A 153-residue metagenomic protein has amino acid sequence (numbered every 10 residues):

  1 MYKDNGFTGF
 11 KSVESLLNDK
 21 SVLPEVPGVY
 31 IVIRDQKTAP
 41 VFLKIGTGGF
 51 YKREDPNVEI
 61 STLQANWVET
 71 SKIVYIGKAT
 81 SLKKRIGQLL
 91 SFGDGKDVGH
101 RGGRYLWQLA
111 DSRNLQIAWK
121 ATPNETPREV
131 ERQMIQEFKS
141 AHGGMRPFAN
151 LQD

Functional and structural regions predicted by a protein language model:
M1-K84, I117-I135, L151-D153: GIY-YIG nuclease catalytic motif and its immediate N-terminal context
D35, A39, G102-Y105, G143 (+1 more regions): Positively charged, low-complexity intrinsically disordered regions
Q64, V68, G87, W107-A110 (+1 more regions): Generic, ordered loop/turn and secondary-structure boundary motif
S81, D97-H100, H142: General helical secondary-structure elements
G87-L115: Aromatic- and Lys/Arg-enriched surface recognition patch
L89-F92, E137, A141: Mid-sequence acidic-hydrophobic segments that form the walls of catalytic/ligand-binding cavities or oligomerization
K139-D153: Alpha-helical oligomerization segments
